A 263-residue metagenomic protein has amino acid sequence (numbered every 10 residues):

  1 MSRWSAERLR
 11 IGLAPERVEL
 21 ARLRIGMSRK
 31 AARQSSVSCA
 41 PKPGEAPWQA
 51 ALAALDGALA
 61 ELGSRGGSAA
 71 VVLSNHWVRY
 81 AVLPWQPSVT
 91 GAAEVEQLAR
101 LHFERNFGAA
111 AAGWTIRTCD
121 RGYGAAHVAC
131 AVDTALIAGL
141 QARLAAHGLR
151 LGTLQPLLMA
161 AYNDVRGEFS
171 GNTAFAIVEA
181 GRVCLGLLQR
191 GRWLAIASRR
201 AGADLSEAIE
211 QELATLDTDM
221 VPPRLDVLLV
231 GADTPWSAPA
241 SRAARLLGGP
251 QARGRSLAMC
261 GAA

Functional and structural regions predicted by a protein language model:
M1-A263: Hydrophobic/aromatic-enriched cytosolic interaction surfaces used to assemble or bind macromolecules
